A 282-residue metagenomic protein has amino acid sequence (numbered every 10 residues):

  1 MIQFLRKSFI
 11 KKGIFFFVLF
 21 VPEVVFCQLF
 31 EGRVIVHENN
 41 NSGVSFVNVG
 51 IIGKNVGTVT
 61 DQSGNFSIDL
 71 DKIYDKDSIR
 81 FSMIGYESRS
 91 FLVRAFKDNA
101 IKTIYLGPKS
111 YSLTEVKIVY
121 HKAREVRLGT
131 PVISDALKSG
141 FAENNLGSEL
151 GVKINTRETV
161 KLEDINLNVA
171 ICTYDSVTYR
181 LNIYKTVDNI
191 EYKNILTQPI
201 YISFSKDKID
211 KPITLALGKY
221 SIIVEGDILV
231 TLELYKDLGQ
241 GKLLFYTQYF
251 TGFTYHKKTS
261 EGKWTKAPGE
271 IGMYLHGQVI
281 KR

Functional and structural regions predicted by a protein language model:
M1-R33, R282: Bacterial Sec-dependent N-terminal signal peptides
Q28-V44, K72: Structural motif
F46-I51, G64, I79, I118 (+1 more regions): Hydrophobic beta-strand segments
I51-G53, S78-L92: A short, solvent-exposed loop/turn motif at the edges and junctions of modular extracellular/periplasmic domains
N55-N65: Short, acidic Ser/Thr/Gly-rich low-complexity loop/linker segments typical of extracellular and cell-surface proteins
S67-K76, Y220-E225: Short Pro-Gly-centered beta-turn/loop motif in secreted/extracellular proteins
S110-T186, E233-R282: Beta-sheet-rich sandwich/jelly-roll-like modules and their strand-loop junctions
V177-F250: Aromatic- and Gly/Pro-enriched, solvent-exposed loop/edge beta-strand patches characteristic of beta-rich domains
